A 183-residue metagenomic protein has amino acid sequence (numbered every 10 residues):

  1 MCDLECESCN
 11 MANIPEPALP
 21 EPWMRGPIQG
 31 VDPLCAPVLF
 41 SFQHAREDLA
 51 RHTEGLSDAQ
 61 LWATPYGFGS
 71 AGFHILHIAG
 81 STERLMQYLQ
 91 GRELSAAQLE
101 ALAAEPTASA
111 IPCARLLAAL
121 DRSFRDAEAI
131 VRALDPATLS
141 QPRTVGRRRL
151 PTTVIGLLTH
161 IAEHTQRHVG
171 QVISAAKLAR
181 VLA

Functional and structural regions predicted by a protein language model:
L4-E7, I111: Secreted/extracellular small peptides and ectodomain modules produced from precursors
C6, N10-I28, C35, L39-R46 (+3 more regions): Short, contiguous alpha-helical
D32-P33, P112: Alpha-helix capping and helix-coil boundary motifs
E105-V145, T153-H164: Acidic/histidine-rich alpha-helical segments that form the ligand environment of transition-metal centers
